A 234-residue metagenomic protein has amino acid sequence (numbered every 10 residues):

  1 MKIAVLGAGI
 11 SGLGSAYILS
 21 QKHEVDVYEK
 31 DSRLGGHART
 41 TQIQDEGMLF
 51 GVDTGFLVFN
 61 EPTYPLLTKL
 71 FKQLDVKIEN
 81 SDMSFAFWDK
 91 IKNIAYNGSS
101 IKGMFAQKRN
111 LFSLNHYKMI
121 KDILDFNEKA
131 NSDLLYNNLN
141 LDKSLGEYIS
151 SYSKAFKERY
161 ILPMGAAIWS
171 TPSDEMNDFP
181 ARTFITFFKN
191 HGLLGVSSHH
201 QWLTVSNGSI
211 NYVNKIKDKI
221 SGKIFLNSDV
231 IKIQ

Functional and structural regions predicted by a protein language model:
K2-V27: N-terminal Rossmann-like FAD-binding beta1-loop-alpha1 element of flavoenzymes
Y17, E147, N214, D218: Active-site phosphate/pyrophosphate- and oxyanion-stabilizing loops and adjacent acidic/basic residues in soluble
S20-Q44: Glycine-rich FAD pyrophosphate-binding loop
D26, E79, K223-F225: General small-molecule cofactor/ligand-binding pocket signal
T41-L67: N-terminal glycine-rich dinucleotide-binding loop that anchors FAD/FMN and/or NAD(P) in oxidoreductases
F56-Y64, L139-K143, Y152, L194-K215: Short beta-strand to alpha-helix junction loop
E61-A181, I185: Mobile amphipathic helical/loop "lid" adjacent to a hydrophobic cofactor/ligand pocket
T186-Q234: Helical element adjacent to the flavin cofactor pocket in flavoenzyme catalytic cores
